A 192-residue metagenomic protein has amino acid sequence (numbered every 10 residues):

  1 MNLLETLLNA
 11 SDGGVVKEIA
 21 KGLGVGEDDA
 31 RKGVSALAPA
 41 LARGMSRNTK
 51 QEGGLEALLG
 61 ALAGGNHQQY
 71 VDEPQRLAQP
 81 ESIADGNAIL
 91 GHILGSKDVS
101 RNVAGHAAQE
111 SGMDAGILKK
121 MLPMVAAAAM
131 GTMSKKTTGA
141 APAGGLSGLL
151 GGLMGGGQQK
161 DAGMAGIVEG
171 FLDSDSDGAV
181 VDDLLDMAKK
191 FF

Functional and structural regions predicted by a protein language model:
M1-F192: A structural "flexibility-hinge" signal
